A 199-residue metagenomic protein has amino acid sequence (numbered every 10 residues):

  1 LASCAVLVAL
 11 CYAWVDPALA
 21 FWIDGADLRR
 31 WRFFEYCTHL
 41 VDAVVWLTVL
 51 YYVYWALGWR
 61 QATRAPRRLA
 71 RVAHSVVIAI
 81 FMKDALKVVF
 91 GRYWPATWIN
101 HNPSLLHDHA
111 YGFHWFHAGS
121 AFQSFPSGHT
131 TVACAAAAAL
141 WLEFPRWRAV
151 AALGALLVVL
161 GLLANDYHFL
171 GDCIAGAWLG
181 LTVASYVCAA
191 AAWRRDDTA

Functional and structural regions predicted by a protein language model:
L1-Y52, K87-L106, F116: N-terminal transmembrane-helix/juxtamembrane module of multi-pass inner/ER membrane proteins
A2, L106-A199: Membrane-embedded catalytic cores of phosphoryl/pyrophosphoryl-handling enzymes
C4-A5, V44-T48, V72, V76-I80 (+3 more regions): Alpha-helical transmembrane spans of integral membrane proteins, capturing the lipid-embedded, hydrophobic core of TM
V6-A13, V77-A85, A155-Y167: Aromatic-anchored segments of alpha-helical transmembrane domains
A13, P17, I80, D84 (+2 more regions): Transmembrane alpha-helical segments of multi-pass membrane transport proteins and ion-pumping complexes
A13-W14, Y52-T63, W141-F144, Y186-A192: Structural signal for the C-terminal ends of transmembrane alpha-helices and the immediately following loop
F21, A62-L142, R146-W147: Membrane-interface loops
V41-Y54, H129-A135, L140: Hydrophobic alpha-helical transmembrane segments
